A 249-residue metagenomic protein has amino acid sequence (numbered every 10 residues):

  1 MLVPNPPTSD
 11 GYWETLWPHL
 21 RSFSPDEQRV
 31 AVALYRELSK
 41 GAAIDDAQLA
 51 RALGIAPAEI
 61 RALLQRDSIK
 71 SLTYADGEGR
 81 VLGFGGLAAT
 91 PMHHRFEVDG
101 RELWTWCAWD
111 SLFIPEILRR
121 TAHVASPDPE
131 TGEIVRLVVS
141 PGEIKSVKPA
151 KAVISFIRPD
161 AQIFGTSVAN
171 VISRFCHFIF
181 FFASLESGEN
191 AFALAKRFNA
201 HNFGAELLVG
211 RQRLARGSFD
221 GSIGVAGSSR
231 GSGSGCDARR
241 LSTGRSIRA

Functional and structural regions predicted by a protein language model:
V3-A31: Short alpha-helical segments that sit at the start of domains
A33-E37: Short amphipathic alpha-helical elements of helix-turn-helix/winged-helix folds
S39-L53: Short acidic, hydrophobic short linear motifs in intrinsically disordered regions
G54-S68: Short amphipathic alpha-helical interaction segments
S68-G79: A short, conserved structural fragment
G85-L118: Short, amphipathic alpha-helical interaction segments positioned at domain boundaries
R120-H123, E133-A249: Long, low-complexity, charge-rich intrinsically disordered regions
D128: Short cysteine-rich clusters marking metal-coordination/redox-active sites
